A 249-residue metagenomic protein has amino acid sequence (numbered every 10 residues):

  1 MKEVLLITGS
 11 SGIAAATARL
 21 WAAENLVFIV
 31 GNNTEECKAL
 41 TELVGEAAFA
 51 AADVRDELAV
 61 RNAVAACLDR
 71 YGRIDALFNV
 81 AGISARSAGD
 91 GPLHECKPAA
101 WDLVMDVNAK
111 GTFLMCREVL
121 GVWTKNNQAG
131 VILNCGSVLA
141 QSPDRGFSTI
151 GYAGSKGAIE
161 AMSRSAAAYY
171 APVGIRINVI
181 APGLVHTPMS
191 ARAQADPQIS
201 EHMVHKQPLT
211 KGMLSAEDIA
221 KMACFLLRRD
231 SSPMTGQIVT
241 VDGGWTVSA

Functional and structural regions predicted by a protein language model:
M1-F28: Canonical Rossmann dinucleotide-binding motif of NAD(H)/NADP(H)-dependent dehydrogenases/reductases, specifically
E24-A39: Conserved glycine-rich Rossmann-like NAD(P)H-binding loop of the short-chain dehydrogenase/reductase
I83-S84, L133-A158, S163-R164, A168-P172 (+1 more regions): Catalytic loop of short-chain dehydrogenase/reductase
S84, C224, T235-A249: Short C-terminal tail/terminal secondary-structure segment of NAD(P)H-dependent dehydrogenase/reductase domains
A88-L93, K97-D102, M203-V204: Substrate-binding pocket helix/loop in short-chain dehydrogenase/reductase
A171, R176, M234-G236: Short, small/polar-rich loop/turn modules that mediate ligand/substrate recognition or access, typified
Q198-D218: Catalytic Tyr-x(3-8)-Lys segment
